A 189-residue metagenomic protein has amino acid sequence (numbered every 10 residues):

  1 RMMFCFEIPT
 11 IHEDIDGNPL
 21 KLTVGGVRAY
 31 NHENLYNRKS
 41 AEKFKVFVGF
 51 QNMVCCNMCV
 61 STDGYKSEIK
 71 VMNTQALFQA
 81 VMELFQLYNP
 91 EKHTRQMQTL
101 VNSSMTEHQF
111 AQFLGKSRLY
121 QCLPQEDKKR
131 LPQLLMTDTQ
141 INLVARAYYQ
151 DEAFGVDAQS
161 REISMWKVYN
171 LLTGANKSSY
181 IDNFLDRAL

Functional and structural regions predicted by a protein language model:
M3-L189: Intrinsically disordered, low-complexity regions enriched in serine/threonine
